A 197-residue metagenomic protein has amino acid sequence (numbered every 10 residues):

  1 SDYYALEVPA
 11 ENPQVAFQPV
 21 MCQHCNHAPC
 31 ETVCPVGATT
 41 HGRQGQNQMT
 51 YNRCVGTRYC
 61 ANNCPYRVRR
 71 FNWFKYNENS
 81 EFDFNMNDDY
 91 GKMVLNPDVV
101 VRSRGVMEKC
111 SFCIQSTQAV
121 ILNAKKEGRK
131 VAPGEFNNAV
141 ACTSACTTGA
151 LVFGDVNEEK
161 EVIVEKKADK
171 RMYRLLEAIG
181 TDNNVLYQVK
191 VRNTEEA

Functional and structural regions predicted by a protein language model:
S1-A197: Non-ligating segments of multi-cofactor redox enzymes
